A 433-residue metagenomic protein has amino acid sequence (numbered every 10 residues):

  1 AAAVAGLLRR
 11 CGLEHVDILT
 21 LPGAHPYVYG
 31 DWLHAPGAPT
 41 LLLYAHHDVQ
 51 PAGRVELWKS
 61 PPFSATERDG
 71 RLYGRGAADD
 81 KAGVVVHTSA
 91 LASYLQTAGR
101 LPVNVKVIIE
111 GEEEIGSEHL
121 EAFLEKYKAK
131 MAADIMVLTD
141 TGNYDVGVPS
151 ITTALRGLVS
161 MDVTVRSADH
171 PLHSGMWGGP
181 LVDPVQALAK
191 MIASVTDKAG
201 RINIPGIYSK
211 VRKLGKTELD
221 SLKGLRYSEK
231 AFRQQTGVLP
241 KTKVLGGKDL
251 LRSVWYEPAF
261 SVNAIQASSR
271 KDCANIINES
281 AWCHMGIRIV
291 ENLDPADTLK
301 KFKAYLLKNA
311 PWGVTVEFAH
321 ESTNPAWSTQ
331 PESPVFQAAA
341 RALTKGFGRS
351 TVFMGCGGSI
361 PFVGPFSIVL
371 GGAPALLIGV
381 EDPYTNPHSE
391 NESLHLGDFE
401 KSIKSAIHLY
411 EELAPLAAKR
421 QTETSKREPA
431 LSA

Functional and structural regions predicted by a protein language model:
A1-R75, Q96-L101, M285: Acidic/His- and Gly-rich active-site-bordering loop/insert found across diverse amide/peptide-bond hydrolases
P36, D145-V146, N203-D272, I276-S280 (+3 more regions): An extended, acidic, His-containing surface patch that forms the Zn2+-binding/catalytic region of metallohydrolases
H47-V49, I108-S117, T139-Y144, S167-D169 (+2 more regions): Acidic, glycine-rich active-site loops and adjacent beta-strand->loop/helix elements that engage anionic groups
D48, V195-A199, K303-G313: A common structural junction motif
A78-A154, A418: Acidic/histidine-rich catalytic neighborhood of metal-dependent amide-processing enzymes
A122, G178-A199: A short core secondary-structure module
I151-R166, A375-D382: Flexible glycine/proline-rich, aromatic-decorated loop/lid segments
